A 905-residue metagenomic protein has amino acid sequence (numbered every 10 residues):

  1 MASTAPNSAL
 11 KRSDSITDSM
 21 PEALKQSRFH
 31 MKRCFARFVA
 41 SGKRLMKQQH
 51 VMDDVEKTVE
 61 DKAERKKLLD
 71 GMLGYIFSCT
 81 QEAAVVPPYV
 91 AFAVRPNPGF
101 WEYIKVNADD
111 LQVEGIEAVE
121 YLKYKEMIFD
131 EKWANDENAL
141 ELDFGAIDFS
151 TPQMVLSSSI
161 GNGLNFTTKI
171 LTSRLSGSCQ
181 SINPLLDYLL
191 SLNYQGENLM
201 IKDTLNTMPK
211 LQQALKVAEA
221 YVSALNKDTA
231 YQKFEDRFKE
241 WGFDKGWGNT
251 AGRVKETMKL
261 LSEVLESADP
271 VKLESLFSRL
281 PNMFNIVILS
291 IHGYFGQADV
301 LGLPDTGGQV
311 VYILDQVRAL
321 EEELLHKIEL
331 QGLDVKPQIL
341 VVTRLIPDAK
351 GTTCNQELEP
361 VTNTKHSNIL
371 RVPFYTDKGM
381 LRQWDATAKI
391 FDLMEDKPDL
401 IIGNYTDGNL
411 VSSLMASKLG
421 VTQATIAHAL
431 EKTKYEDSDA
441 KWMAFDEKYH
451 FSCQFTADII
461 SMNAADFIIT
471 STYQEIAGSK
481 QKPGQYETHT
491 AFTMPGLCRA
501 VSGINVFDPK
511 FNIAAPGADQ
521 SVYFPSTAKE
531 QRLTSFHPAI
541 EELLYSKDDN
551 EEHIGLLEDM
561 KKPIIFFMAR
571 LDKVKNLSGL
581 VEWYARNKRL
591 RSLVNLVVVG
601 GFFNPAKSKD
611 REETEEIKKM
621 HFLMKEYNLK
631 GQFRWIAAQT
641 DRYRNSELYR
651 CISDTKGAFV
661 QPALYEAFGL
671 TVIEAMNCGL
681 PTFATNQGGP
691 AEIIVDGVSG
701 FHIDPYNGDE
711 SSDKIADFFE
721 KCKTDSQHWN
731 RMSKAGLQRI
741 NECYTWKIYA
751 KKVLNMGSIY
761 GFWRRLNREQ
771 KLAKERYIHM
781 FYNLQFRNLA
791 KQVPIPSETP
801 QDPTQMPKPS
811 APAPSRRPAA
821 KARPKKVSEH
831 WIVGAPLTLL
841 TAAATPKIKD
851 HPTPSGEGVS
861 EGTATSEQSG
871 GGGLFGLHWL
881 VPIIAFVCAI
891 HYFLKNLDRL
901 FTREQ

Functional and structural regions predicted by a protein language model:
A2-G834, P846-E857, E861-G862, E867-V881 (+1 more regions): Catalytic cores of nucleotide-sugar-dependent glycosyltransferases that transfer UDP/GDP/TDP-activated
A835-A842: Short, glycine/alanine-rich hydrophobic alpha-helices that insert into or span membranes
